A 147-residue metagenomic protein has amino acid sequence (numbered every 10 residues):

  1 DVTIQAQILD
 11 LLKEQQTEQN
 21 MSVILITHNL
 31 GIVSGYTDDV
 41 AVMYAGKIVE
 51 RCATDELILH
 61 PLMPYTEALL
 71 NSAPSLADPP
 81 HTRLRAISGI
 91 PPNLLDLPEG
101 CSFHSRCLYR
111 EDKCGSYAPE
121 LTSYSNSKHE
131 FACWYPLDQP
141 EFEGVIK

Functional and structural regions predicted by a protein language model:
D1: Catalytic-loop signature of eukaryotic-like protein kinases
I4-T82: P-loop NTP-binding/switch modules centered on Walker-like glycine-rich loops
A53-K147: Charged, flexible cofactor/metal-binding loops and thiol motifs
